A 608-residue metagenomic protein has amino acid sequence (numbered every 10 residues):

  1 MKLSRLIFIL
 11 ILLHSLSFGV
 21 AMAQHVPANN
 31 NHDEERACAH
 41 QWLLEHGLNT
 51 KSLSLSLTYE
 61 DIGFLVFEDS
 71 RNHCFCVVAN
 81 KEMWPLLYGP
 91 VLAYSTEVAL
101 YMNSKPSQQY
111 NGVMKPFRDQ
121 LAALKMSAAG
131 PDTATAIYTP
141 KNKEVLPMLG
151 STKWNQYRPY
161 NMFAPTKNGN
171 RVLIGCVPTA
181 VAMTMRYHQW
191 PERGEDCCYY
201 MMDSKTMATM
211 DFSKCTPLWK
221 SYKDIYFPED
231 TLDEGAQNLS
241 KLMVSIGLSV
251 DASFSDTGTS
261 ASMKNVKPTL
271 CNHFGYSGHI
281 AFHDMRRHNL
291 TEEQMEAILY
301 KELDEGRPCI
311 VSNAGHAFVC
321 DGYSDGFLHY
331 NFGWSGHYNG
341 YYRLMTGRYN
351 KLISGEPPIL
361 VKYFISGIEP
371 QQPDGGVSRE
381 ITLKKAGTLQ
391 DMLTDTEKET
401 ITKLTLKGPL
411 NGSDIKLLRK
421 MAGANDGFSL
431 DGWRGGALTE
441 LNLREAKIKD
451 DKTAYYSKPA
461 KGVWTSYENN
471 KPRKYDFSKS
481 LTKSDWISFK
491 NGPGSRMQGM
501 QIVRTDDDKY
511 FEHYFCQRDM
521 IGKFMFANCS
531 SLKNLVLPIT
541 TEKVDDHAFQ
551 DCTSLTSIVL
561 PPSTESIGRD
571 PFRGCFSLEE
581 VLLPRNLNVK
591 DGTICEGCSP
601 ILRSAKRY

Functional and structural regions predicted by a protein language model:
I7-S17: Bacterial N-terminal signal peptides
G19-A23: Boundary at the C-terminal end of the N-terminal hydrophobic targeting segment
Q24-T58: Short, non-transmembrane alpha-helical segments in secretory-pathway proteins
G47-E82: Exposed beta-strand-loop-beta-strand "reactive/processing" segments of non-cytosolic proteins
C74, M83-K115, C271, S277 (+1 more regions): Active-site signature of cysteine proteases
L87-T259: Active-site-adjacent structural segments surrounding the nucleophilic cysteine of cysteine proteases and isopeptidases
S378-K384, T402-L410, G436-K452, E468-M520 (+4 more regions): Structural signature of tandem-repeat unit edges
G522-M525, D545-A548, G568-R573, T593: Consensus positions within tandem repeat domains that build extended binding/scaffold surfaces
